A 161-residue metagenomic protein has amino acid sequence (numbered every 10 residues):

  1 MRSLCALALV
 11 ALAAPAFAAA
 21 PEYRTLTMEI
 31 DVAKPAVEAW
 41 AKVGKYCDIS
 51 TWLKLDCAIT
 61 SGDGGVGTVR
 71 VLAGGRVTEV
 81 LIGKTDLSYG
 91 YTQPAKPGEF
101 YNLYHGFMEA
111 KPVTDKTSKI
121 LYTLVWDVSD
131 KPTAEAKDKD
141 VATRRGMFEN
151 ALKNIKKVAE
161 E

Functional and structural regions predicted by a protein language model:
M1-L4, A8: Positively charged n-region of N-terminal signal peptides that target proteins for export
A13-P15: N-terminal signal peptide c-region/cleavage motif recognized by signal peptidases
F17-S61: Hydrophobic ligand-binding cavity/cleft-lining segments
D31, D48-L103, K119, K157-E161: Glycine-rich portal/gate segments that line the openings of hydrophobic small-molecule binding cavities
P35-A36, K42-K45, V77, R144-A151: Stable alpha-helical elements in mature extracytoplasmic
K96-N150, I155: Beta-strand/loop substructures that line and gate deep hydrophobic ligand-binding cavities in soluble
